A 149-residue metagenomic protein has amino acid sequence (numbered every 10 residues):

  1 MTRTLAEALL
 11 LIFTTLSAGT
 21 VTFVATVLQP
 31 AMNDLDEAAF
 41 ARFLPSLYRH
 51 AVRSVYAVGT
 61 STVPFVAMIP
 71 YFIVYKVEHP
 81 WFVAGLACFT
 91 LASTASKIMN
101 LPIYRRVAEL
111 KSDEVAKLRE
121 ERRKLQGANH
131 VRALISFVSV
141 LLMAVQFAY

Functional and structural regions predicted by a protein language model:
M1-E7, A51-V55, F72-V83, R123-N129 (+1 more regions): Membrane-water interface of alpha-helical transmembrane segments
T2-L10, T14-S61, A108-R123: Interfacial loop at the N-terminal end of multi-pass membrane proteins
T2-T15, P64-A67, K76-L91: Interfacial segments of alpha-helical transmembrane regions
A57-Y71, R132-L141: Core segments of transmembrane alpha-helices that mediate helix-helix packing or line hydrophobic substrate/ligand
T90-I98: Mid-bilayer segments of alpha-helical transmembrane spans in multi-pass integral membrane proteins that mediate
M99-K111: A cytosolic-side transmembrane-helix exit/cap motif
A144-Y149: Juxtamembrane boundary at the C-terminal end of a transmembrane helix
